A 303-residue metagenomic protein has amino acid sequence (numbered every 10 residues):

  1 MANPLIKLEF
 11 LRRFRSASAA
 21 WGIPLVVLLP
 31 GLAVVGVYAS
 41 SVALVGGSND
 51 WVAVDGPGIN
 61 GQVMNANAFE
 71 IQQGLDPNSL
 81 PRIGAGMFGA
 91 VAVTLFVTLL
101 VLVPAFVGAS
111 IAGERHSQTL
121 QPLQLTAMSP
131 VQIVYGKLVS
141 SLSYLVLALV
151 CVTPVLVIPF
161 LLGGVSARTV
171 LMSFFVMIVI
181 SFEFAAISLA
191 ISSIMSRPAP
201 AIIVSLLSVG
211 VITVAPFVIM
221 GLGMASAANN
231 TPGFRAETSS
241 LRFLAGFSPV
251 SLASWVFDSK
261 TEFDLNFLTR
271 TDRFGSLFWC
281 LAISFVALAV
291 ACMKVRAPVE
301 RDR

Functional and structural regions predicted by a protein language model:
M1-P24, A297-E300: Aromatic- and glycine-rich beta-strand/loop motifs that create alpha-glucan
I6, S110-V146: Helix-loop-helix units of permease transmembrane domains in multi-pass membrane transporters, especially ABC
S18-N49, D55-G56, G61, N65-N67 (+2 more regions): Hydrophobic alpha-helical transmembrane segments of multi-pass membrane transport/permease proteins
L29-A33, Y144, A148-V152, L156 (+5 more regions): Alpha-helical transmembrane segments of multipass membrane proteins
S40-D55, I71, V214-V290: Terminal transmembrane helical anchor/hairpin motif
D55-G89, F247-S254, K260: Interfacial loop/helix-cap signal at membrane boundaries in integral membrane proteins
F88-G113, S117: Long, hydrophobic alpha-helical segments
G89, S140-P200: Secretory targeting signals
